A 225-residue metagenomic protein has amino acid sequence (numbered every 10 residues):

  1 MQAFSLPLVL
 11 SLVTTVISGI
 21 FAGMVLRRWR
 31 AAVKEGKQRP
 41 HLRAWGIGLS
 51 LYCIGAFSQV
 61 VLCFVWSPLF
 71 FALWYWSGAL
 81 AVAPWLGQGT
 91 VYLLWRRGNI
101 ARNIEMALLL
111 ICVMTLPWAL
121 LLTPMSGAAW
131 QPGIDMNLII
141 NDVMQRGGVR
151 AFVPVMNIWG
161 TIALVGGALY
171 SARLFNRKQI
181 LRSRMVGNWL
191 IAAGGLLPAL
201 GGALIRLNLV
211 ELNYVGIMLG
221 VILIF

Functional and structural regions predicted by a protein language model:
A3-T15, W118-Y170: Extracellular-loop-to-transmembrane junctions of the mid-late helices
P7-V16, A72-P84, R150-T161, N213-I222: Alpha-helical transmembrane segments of polytopic membrane proteins
V13-F21, P40-L62, A81, W189-I205: Hydrophobic alpha-helical transmembrane segments of multi-pass membrane proteins
I20, G166-L174, Q179-F225: C-terminal transmembrane-bundle signature of multipass membrane proteins, characterized by strong activation on
I20-R27, W85-L93, A151-Q179: Alpha-helical transmembrane segments in multipass membrane proteins, preferentially the mid-helix core
A32-L49, A101-A107, L181-I191: Membrane-interfacial loop-to-transmembrane alpha-helix junctions, especially the N-terminal start
K34, I54-Y75, G202-I217: Helix-loop junctions on the outward
V91-N137: The cytoplasmic-loop to transmembrane-helix boundary for the fourth helix
